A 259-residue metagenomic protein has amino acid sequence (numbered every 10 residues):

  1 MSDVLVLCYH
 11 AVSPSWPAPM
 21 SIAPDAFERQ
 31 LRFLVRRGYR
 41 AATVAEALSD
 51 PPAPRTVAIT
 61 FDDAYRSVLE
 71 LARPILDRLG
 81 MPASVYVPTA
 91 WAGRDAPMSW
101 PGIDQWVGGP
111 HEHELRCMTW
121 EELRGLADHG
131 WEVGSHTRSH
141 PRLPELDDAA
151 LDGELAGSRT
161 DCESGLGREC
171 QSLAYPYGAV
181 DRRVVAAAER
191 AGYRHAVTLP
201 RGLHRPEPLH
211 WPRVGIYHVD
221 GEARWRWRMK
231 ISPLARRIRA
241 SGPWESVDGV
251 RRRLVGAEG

Functional and structural regions predicted by a protein language model:
M1, V35-R36, P74-G80, M118-G134 (+1 more regions): Acidic (Asp/Glu)-rich catalytic clusters
M1-T60, R66-L71, E145-G259: C-terminal active-site subregion of NodB/CE4 polysaccharide deacetylases
L7-A11, E132-H140: Histidine-centered catalytic micro-motifs
T60-F61, G134: Generic enzyme active-site microenvironment
Y65-R66, S139: Short, glycine/acidic-enriched loop or turn micro-motifs at the edges of active sites
L71-T89: A short alpha/beta connector and helix-capping loop motif
Y86, H136, A196-T198: Short beta-strand and adjacent tight-turn residues that come in two discontinuous sequence segments and form the edges
G93-H113: Aromatic- and acidic-residue-enriched segments that line the glycan-binding/catalytic groove of carbohydrate-active
